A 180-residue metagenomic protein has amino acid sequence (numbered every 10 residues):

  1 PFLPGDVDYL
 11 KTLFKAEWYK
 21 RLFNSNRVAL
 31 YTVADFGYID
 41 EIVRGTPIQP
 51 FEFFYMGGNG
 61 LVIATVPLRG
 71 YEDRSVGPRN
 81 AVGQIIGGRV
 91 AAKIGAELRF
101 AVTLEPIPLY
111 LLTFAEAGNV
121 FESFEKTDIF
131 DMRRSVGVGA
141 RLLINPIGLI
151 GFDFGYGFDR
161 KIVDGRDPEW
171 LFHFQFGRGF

Functional and structural regions predicted by a protein language model:
P1-P108, T113-F114, F121-S123, K161-G165 (+1 more regions): C-terminal outer-membrane beta-barrel translocator/porin domains of Gram-negative envelope proteins and their
A29, L149-G151: Membrane-spanning beta-strand positions in outer-membrane beta-barrel proteins
G87, L143-N145, D167: Surface-exposed coil/turn segments at beta-strand junctions on protein surfaces, enriched
E97-R99, S135-R141: Short glycine-rich, acidic/polar surface loops and turns
L111, L143-I144, I150, G179: Flexible, small/polar- and glycine-enriched "cap/hinge" segments at structural transition points
D128-D131: C-terminal soluble interaction/assembly domains
G155-R160: A short, acidic, flexible beta-alpha connecting loop/helix-capping segment that sits on the rim of active
